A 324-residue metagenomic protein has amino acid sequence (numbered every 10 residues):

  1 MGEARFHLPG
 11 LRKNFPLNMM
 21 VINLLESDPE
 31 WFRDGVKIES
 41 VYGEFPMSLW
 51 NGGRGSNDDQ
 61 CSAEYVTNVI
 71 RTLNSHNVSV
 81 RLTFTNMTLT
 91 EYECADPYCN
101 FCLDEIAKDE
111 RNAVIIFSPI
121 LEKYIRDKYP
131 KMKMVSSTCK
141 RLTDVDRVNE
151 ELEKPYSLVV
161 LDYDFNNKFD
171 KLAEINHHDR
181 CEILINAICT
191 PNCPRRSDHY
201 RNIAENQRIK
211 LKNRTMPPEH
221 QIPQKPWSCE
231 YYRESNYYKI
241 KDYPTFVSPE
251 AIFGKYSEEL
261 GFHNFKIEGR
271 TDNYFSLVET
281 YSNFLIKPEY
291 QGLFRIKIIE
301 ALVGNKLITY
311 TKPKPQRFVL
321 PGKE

Functional and structural regions predicted by a protein language model:
G2-R147, Y156-E324: Active-site pocket-lining/capping segments in soluble small-molecule metabolic enzymes
E151-E153: Solvent-exposed alpha-helices and their adjacent loops that cap or buttress functional pockets in soluble metabolic
